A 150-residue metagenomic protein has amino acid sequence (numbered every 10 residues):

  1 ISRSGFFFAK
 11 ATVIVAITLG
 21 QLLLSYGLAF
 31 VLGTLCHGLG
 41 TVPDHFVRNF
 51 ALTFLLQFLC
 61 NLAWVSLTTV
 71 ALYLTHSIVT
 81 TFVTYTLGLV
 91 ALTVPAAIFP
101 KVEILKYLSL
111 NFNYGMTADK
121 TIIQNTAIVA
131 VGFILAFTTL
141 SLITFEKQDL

Functional and structural regions predicted by a protein language model:
I1-G5: Intracellular coupling helices
F7-T75, N113-V129: Secretory targeting signals
G38-D44, I78-L150: Terminal transmembrane helical anchor/hairpin motif
